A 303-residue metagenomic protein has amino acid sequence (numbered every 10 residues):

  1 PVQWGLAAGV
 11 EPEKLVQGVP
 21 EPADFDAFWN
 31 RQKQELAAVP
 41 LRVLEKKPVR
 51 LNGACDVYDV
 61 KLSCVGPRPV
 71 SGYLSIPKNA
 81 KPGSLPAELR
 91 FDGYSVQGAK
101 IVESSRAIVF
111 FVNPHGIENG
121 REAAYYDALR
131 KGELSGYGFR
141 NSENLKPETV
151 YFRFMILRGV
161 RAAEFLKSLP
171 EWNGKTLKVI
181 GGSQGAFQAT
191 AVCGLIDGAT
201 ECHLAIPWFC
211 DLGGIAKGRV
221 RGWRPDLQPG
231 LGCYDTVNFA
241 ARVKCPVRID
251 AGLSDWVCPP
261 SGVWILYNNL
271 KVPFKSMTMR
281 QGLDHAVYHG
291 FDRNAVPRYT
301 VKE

Functional and structural regions predicted by a protein language model:
E35-K81: N-terminal cap/lid segment of alpha/beta-hydrolase-fold proteins
N79, Y137-G182: Gly/Ser-rich "nucleophile elbow"/oxyanion-hole loop immediately N-terminal to the catalytic nucleophile in hydrolases
S95-L157, G213-K217: Cap/lid segment of the alpha/beta-hydrolase catalytic domain
A99-I101, V160-W223: Primarily recognizes the serine-hydrolase "nucleophile elbow" in alpha/beta-hydrolase and SGNH/GDSL folds
V243, I249-A251, D255: Short beta-strand/loop motif that positions the catalytic acidic residue of the alpha/beta-hydrolase fold
C245, P259-N268: Short alpha-helix in the alpha/beta-hydrolase fold that links the catalytic acid
L253-C258, H285-A286: Acidic catalytic loop of the alpha/beta-hydrolase fold
W264-E303: C-terminal catalytic histidine-bearing segment of alpha/beta-hydrolase fold enzymes
